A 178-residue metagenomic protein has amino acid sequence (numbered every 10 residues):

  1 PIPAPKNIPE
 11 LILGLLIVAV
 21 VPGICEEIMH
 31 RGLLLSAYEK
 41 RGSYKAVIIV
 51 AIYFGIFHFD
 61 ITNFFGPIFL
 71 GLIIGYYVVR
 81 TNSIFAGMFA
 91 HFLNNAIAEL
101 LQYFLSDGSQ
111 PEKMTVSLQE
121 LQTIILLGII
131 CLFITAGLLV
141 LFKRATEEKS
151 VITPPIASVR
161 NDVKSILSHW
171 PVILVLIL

Functional and structural regions predicted by a protein language model:
P1-C25: Juxtamembrane helix-loop-helix connectors linking adjacent transmembrane helices in multi-pass membrane enzymes
I2-E10, E39-R41, Y77, N161-S165: Helix-boundary and loop/linker segments of multi-pass membrane transporters
V20, R31-K40, L100-L105: Membrane-interfacial alpha-helical segments at the cytosolic side of multi-pass membrane proteins
I24-M29, L33, D60, L93 (+1 more regions): Active-site His/Glu-centered metal-binding helix of metallohydrolases
C25-I49, Y76-S83: Membrane-interface helix/loop boundary segments of multi-pass membrane proteins
I56, N63-I124, G128, L141-A145: Functionally important transmembrane alpha-helices
I125-R144, I173-L178: Hydrophobic core of alpha-helical transmembrane segments in multi-pass integral membrane proteins
A145-S168: Membrane-interfacial, low-structure loops and terminal tails that flank and connect transmembrane helices in multi-pass
